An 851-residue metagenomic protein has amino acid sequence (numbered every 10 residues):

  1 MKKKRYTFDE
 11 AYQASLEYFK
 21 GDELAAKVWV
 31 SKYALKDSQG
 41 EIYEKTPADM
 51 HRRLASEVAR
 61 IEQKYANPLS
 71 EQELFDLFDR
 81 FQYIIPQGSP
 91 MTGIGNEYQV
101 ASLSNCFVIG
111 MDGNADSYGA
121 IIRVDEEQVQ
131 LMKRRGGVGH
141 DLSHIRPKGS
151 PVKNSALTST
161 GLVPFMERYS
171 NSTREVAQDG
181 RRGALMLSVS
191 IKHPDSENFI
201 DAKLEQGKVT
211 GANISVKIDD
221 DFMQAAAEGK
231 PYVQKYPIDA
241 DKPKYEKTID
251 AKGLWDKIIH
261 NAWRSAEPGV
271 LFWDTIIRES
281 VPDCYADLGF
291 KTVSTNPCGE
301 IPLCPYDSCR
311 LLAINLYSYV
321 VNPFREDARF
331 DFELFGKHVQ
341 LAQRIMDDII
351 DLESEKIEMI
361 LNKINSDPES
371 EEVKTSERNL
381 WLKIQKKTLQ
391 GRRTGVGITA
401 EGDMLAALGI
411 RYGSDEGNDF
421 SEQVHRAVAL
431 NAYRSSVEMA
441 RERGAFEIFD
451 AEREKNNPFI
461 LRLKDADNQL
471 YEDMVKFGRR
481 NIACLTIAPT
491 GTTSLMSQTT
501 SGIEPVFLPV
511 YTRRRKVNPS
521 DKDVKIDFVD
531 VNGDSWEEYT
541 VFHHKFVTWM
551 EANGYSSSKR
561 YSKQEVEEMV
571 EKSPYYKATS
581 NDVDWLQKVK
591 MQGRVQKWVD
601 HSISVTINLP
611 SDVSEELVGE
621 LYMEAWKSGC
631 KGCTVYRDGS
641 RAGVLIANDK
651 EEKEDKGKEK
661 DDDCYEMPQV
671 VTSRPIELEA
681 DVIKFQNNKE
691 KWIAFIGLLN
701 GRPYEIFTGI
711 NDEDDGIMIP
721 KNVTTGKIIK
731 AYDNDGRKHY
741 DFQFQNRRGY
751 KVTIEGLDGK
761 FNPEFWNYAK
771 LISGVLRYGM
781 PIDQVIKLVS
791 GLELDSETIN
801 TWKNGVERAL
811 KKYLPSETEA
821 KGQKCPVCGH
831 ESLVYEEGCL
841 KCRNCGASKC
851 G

Functional and structural regions predicted by a protein language model:
M1-L103, W255-R264, M623, K627 (+2 more regions): Acidic/polar, glycine-rich intrinsically disordered N-terminal extensions of enzymes
F8, S15, F19, S104-H338 (+6 more regions): Active-site cavity-forming subdomains of large catalytic enzyme subunits
E23, K27, G299-I301, E353-S354 (+5 more regions): Catalytic alpha/beta core of large soluble enzyme barrels
L74-F75, K235-I238, H338-Q385, L389 (+5 more regions): Internal maturation/activation junctions in enzymes
G93-V108, Y118-D141, V176, S188-S190 (+13 more regions): Conserved phosphate/anionic-ligand binding catalytic regions in large, soluble enzymes, centered on
I218, E279, C284-A286, N296 (+5 more regions): Terminal amphipathic helices with adjacent charged low-complexity linkers/tails
Y471-D473, A647-L698: Short, Gly/Pro- and small/polar-rich lid/capping loops
P826-H830, N844: Short, cysteine/histidine-rich loop/knuckle motifs that typically chelate Zn2+
